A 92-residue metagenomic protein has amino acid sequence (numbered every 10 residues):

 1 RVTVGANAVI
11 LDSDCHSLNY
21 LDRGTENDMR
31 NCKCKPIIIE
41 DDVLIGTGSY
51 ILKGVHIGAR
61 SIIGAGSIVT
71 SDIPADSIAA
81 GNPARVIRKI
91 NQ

Functional and structural regions predicted by a protein language model:
R1-I51, I90-N91: Flexible, glycine/small-residue-enriched loop-and-beta-strand segment within the central core of proteins
T3, S61-I62: Short alpha-helix at the nucleotide-sugar/activated-sugar donor binding site of glycosyltransferases and closely
K33-C34, I39-D41, H56-R60, I73-D76: Structural motif
L44, Y50, I62, I78-A80: Short-chain dehydrogenase/reductase
G48-A59, S67-T70: Beta-rich strand-turn-strand
G64-I68, P74-A75: Low-complexity, intrinsically disordered Gly/Pro/Thr-rich segments
S71, R88: Short helix N-cap motif at coil->helix boundaries in the Bergerat
P83: Walker B catalytic motif
